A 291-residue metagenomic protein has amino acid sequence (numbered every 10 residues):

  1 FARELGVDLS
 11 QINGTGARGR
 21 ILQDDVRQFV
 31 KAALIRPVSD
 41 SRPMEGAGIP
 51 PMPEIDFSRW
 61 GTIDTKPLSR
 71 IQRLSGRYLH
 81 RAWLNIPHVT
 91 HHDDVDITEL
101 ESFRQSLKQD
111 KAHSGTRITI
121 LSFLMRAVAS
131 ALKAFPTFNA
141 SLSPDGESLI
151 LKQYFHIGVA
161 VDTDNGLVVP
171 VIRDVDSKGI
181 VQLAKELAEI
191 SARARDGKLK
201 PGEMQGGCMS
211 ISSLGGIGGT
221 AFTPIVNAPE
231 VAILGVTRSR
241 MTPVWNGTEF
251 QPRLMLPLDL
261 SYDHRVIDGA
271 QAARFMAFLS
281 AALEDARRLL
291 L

Functional and structural regions predicted by a protein language model:
F1, L5-D8, A17-R20, D25-Q28 (+1 more regions): C-terminal catalytic/motor cores of large multi-domain enzyme assemblies
Q11: Short beta-strand "acidic-cap" motif of Rossmann-like dinucleotide-binding folds
